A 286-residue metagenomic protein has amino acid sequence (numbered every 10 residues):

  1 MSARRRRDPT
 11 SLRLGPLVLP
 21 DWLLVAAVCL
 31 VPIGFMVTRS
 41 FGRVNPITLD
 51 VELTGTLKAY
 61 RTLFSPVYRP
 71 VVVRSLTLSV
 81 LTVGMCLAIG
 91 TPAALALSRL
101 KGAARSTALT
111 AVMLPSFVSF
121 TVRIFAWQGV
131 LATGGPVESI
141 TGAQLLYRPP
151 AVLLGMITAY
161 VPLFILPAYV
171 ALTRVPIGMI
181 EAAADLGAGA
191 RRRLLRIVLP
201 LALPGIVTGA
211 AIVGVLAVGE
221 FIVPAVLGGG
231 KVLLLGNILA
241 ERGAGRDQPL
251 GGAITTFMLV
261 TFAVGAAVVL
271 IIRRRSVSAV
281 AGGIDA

Functional and structural regions predicted by a protein language model:
M1-S11: Short, Lys/Arg-rich, polar N-terminal cytosolic tail immediately upstream of the first transmembrane signal-anchor
T10-P46, T62-T173, L201-F221, V226-G228 (+1 more regions): Membrane-water interface segments at the C-terminal ends of transmembrane alpha-helices in multi-pass inner-membrane
I47-E52, F221-Q248, G283-A286: Glycine-rich helix-loop "coupling/hinge" segments at transmembrane-helix boundaries in multipass transporters
L53-T56, A171-E181, A190, L203 (+1 more regions): Transmembrane helix boundary and interhelical loop/hinge segments in multi-pass membrane proteins
A182-A183, R193, L239: Hydrophobic positions on the alpha-helical face of helix-turn-helix-like DNA-binding modules
L186-A188, P200: Glycine/proline-centered hinge or cleavage motifs at structural transition points of membrane proteins
I272-A286: Short cytosolic juxtamembrane segments of multi-pass membrane proteins
